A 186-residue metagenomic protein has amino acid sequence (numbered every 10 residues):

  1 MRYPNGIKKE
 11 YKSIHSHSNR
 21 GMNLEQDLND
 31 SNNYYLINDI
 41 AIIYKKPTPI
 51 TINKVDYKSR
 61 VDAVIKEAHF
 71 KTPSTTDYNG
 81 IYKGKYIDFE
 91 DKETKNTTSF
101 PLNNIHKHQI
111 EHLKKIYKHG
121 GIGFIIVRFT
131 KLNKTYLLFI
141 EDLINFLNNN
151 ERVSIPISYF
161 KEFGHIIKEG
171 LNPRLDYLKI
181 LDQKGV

Functional and structural regions predicted by a protein language model:
M1-R2, K8-K66: Acidic-basic catalytic patches of nuclease active cores, encompassing PD-(D/E)XK and other metal-cofactor nuclease
R2-H15, R20, F160-V186: Charged phosphate-binding loop/patch that engages nucleotide di/tri-phosphates or the phosphate backbone of nucleic
I52-N53, N96-S99, N133: Short, solvent-exposed loop/turn segments at secondary-structure junctions
K71-T75, Y82-Y86, K118-G120: Short connector loops at helix/strand junctions that flank enzyme active sites, especially segments positioning acidic
D77-T97: Conserved catalytic cores of phosphodiester-cleaving nucleases, focusing on short active-site segments
K92-K115, H119: Mg2+/Mn2+-dependent nuclease catalytic core
K114-I144: Nucleic-acid nuclease catalytic cores
L137-F160: Short, electropositive alpha-helical surface patch
